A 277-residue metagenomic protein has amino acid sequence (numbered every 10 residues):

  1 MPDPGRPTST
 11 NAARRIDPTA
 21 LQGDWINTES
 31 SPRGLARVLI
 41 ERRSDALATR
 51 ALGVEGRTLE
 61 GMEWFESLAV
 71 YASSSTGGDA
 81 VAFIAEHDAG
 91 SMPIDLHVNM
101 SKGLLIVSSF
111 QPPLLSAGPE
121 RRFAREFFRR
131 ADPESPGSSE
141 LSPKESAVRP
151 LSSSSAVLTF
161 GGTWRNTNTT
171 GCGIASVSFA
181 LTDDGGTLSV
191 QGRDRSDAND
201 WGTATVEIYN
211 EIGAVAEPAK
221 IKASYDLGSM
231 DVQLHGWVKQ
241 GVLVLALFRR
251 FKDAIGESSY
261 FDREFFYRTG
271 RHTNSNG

Functional and structural regions predicted by a protein language model:
M1-R33, A46-A48, S101-C172, A216 (+1 more regions): Amphipathic/hydrophobic helical signal segments and adjacent flexible N-terminal regions that mediate secretion
T19, I26-P93, L158, R165-Q233: Central antiparallel beta-sheet cores of small beta-barrel/beta-sandwich binding domains
D88, G118-E120, D226-G228, W237 (+1 more regions): A generic structural micro-feature
D95-N99, L234-W237: Exposed beta-sheet edge/beta-hairpin loop segments within beta-rich domains
